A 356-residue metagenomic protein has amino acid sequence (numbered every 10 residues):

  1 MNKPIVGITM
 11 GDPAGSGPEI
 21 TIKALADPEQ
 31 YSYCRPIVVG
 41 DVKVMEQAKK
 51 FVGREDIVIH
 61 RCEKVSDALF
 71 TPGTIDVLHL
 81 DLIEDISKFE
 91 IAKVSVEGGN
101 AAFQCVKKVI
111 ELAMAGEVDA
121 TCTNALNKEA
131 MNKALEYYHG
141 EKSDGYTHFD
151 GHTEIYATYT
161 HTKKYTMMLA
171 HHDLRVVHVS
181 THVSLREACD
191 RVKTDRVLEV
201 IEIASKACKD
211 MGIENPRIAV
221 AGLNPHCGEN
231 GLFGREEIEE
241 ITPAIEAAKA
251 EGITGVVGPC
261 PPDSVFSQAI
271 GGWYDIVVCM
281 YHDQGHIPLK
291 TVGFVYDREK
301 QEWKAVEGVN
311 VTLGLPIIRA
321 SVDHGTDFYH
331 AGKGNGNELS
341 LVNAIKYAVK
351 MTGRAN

Functional and structural regions predicted by a protein language model:
M1-F149, R191, D195-A219, L223-M280 (+2 more regions): Contiguous, glycine/small-aliphatic-enriched amphipathic segments in soluble metabolic enzymes
L80-E84, T147, G151-I155, K164-T166 (+1 more regions): Flexible glycine-/small-residue-enriched beta->alpha junction loops that bind anionic phosphate/pyrophosphate groups
Y156-Y165, A170-L174, T312-D327: Short, flexible loop segments at boundaries between secondary-structure elements
L169-R191, D195-L198: Ligand-binding beta-strand-loop-alpha-helix segment within the catalytic cores of soluble metabolic enzymes
